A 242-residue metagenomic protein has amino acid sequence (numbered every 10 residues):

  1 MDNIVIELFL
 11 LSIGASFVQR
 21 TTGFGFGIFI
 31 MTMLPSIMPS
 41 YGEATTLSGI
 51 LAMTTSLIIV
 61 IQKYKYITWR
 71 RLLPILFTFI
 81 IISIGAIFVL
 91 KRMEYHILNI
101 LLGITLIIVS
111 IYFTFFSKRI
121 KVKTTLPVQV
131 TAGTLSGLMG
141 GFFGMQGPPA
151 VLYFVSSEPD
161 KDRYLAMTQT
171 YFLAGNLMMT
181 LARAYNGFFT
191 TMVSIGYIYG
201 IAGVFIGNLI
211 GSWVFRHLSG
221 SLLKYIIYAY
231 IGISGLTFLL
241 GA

Functional and structural regions predicted by a protein language model:
M1, V5, Y41, T45 (+5 more regions): Membrane-interface helix-boundary signature
I4-L73, G133, G137, G147-I201 (+1 more regions): Small-residue-rich hydrophobic segments that form or flank transmembrane alpha-helices in multi-pass membrane proteins
F17, T21, M33, I37 (+10 more regions): Membrane-interface helix caps of multi-pass small-molecule transporters
E43-F115: Membrane helix-loop-helix hairpins that form the core translocation module of multi-pass transporters
A44, G85, V89-L90, Y95 (+3 more regions): Hydrophobic alpha-helical transmembrane segments in multi-pass integral membrane proteins
V60-P74, L90-I100, I120-T124, F189-I195 (+1 more regions): Interfacial helix-loop-helix linkers and transmembrane-helix boundary segments in multi-pass membrane proteins
F79-I87, Y95-F115, Y199-S212, G220-A242: Selective transmembrane alpha-helices of multi-pass membrane proteins
F113-S136: Alpha-helical multi-pass membrane helix bundles of inner-membrane/thylakoid proteins, especially permease cores
